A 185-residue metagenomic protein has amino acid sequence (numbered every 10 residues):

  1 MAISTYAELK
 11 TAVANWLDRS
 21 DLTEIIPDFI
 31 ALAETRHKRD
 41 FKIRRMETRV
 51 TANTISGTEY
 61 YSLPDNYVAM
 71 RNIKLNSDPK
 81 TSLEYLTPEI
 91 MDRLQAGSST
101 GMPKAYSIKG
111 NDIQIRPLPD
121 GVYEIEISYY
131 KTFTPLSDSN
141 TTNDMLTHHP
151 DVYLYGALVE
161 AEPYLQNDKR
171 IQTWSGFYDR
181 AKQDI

Functional and structural regions predicted by a protein language model:
M1-I185: Glycine-enriched, solvent-exposed interface loops adjoining structured elements
